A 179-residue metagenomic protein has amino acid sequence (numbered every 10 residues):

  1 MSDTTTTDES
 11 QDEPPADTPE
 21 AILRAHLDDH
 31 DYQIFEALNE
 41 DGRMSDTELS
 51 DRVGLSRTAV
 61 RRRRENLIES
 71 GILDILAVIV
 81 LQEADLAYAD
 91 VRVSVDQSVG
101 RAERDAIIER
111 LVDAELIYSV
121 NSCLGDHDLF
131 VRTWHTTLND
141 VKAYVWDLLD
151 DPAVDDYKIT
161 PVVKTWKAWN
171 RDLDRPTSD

Functional and structural regions predicted by a protein language model:
M1-D179: A compositional/biophysical signature of low hydrophobicity enriched in polar/charged and small residues
